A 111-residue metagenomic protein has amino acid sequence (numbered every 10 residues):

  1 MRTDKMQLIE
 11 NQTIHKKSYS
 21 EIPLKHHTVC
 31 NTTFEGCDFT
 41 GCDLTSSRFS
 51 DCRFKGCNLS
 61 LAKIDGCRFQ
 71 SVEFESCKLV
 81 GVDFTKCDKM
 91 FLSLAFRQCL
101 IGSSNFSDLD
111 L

Functional and structural regions predicted by a protein language model:
M1-L111: Tandem repeat scaffolds
